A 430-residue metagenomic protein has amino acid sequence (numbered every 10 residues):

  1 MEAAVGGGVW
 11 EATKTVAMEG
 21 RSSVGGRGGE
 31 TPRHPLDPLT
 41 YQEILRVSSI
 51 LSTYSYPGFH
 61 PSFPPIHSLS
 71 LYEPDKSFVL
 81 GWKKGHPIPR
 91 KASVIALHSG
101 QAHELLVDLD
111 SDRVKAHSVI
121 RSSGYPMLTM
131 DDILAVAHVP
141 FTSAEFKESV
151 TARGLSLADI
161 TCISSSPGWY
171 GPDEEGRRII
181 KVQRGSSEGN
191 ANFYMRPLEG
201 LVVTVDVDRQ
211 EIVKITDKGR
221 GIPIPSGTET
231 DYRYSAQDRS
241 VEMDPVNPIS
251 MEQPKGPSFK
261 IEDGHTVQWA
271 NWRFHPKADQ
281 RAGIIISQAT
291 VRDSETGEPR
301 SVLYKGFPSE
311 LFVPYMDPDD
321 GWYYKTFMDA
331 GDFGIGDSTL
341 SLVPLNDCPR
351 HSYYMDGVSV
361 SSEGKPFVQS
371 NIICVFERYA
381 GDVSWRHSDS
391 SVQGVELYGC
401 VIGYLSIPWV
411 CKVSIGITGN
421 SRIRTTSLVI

Functional and structural regions predicted by a protein language model:
E2-A3, E19: Context-dependent free N-terminus signature
W10, K14-S99: N-terminal-proximal low-complexity accessory segments that begin disordered and transition into the first
E30, E43, H117-G124, D131: Extended compositionally biased segments used for macromolecular assembly or nucleic-acid engagement
R46, P87, Q101, G154 (+1 more regions): Interaction-mediating elements
L51-S52, A102, D108, P140 (+1 more regions): Domain-wide signal for the mature, well-folded portions of proteins, strongly enriched in nucleus-encoded organellar
D75-K76, S123-M127, I133-I430: Beta-strand/loop-rich accessory regions of lumenal/periplasmic or secreted enzymes, predominantly carbohydrate-active
P89-K91, G100-E104, R196-G200: Short, surface-exposed coil-to-beta transition loops
S93-I120, V205: Amphipathic N-proximal alpha-helical interface segments
